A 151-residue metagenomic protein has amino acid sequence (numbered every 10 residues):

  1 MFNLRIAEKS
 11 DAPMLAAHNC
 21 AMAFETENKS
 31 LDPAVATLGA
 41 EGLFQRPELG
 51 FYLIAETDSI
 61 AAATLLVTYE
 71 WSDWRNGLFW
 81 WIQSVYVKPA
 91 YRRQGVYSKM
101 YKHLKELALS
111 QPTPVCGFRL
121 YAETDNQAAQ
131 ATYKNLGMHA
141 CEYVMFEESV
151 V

Functional and structural regions predicted by a protein language model:
N3-L15: A short beta-loop-alpha structural element at the N-terminal edge of CoA-dependent acyl/N-acetyltransferase catalytic
C20-E41: Conserved GNAT-fold acetyl-CoA-binding loop/helix
G42-I54: A short helix-loop-beta-strand connector motif used in the catalytic cores of GNAT acetyltransferases and, in some
I54, I60-Y69: Conserved beta-strand in the GNAT
V85-R92: A short, internal acetyl-CoA/4′-phosphopantetheine-binding micro-motif in the GNAT/acyltransferase core
K88, K99-C116: Conserved acyl-CoA
S98, T124-E142: Conserved active-site alpha-helix within GNAT-family acetyltransferase domains
P114-A129, E147-V151: Conserved beta-strand-loop-alpha-helix junction that forms the acyl-donor binding cleft
